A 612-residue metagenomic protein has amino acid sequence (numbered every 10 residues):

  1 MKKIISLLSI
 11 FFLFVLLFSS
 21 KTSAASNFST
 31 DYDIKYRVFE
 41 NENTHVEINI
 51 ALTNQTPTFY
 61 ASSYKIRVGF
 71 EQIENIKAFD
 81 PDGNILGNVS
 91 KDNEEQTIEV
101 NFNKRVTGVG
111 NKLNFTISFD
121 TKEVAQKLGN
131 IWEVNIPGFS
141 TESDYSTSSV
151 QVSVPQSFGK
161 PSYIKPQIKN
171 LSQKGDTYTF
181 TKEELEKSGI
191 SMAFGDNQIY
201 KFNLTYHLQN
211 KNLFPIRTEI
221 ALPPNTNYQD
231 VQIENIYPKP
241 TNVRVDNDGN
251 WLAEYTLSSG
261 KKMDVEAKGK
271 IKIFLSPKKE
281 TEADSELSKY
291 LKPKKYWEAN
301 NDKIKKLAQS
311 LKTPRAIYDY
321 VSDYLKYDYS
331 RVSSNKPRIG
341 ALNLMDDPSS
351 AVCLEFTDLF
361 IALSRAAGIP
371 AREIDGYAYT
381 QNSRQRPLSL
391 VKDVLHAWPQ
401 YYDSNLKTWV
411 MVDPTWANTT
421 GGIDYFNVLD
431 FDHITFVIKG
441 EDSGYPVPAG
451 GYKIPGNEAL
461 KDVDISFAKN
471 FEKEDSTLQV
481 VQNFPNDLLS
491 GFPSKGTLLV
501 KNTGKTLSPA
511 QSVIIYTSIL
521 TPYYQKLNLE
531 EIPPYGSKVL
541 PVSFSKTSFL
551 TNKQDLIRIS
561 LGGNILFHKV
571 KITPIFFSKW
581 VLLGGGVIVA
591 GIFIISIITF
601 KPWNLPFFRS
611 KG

Functional and structural regions predicted by a protein language model:
S23-K289, F492, L499: Lumenal/extracellular ectodomains and adaptor appendage modules of the eukaryotic vesicle/secretory system
A24-F39, K461-G491: Low-complexity, acidic Ser/Thr/Pro/Gly-rich terminal tails and inter-domain linkers that flank the onset of structured
S63-Q72, I220-N225, A351, K505-P522: Short acidic, flexible loop segments centered on an aromatic residue
K239-P348: Acidic low-complexity segments
S310-W398, Y402-N405, T419-F431: Active-site neighborhood of thiol-dependent amide/isopeptide-bond enzymes
T380-Q479: Active-site rim recognition segments
K473-L582: Membrane-proximal extracellular "stem/stalk" segments of glycoproteins immediately N-terminal to a transmembrane helix
V589-N604: Alpha-helical transmembrane segments
